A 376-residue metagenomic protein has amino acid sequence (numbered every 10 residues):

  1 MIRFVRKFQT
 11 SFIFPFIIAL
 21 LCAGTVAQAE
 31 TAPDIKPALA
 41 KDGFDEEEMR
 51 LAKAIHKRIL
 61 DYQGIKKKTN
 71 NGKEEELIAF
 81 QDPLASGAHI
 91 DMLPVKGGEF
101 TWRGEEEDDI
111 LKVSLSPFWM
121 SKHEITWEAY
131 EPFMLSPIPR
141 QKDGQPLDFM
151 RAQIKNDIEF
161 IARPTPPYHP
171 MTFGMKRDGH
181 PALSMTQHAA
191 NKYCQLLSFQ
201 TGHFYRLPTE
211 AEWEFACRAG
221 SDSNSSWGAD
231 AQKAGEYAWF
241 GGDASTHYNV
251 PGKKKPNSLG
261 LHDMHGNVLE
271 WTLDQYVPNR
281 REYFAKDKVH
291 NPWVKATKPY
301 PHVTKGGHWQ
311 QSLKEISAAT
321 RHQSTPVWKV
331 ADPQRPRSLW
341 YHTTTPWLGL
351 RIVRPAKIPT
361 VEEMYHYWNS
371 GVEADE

Functional and structural regions predicted by a protein language model:
I2-F14: Bacterial N-terminal signal peptides that target proteins for export
F12-A23: Bacterial N-terminal signal peptides
T25-Q28: Sec/Tat signal peptide C-region and signal peptidase I cleavage site
E30-A40, K255-N257, H290-E376: Disulfide-stabilized, aromatic/cysteine-rich ligand-recognition loop
E30-H56, S114-W227, D274-N279, R354-E376: Active-site microenvironments of metalloenzymes and redox enzymes
P83, I110, V250-K253, W340-T343: Short Gly/Pro-enriched turn/cap motifs at secondary-structure boundaries
A88-T101: Mature N-terminal segment immediately following signal peptide/propeptide cleavage in secreted/periplasmic
T101, P167-V327, P346: Functional-site microenvironments in short loops/helix caps that host divalent-cation chemistry
